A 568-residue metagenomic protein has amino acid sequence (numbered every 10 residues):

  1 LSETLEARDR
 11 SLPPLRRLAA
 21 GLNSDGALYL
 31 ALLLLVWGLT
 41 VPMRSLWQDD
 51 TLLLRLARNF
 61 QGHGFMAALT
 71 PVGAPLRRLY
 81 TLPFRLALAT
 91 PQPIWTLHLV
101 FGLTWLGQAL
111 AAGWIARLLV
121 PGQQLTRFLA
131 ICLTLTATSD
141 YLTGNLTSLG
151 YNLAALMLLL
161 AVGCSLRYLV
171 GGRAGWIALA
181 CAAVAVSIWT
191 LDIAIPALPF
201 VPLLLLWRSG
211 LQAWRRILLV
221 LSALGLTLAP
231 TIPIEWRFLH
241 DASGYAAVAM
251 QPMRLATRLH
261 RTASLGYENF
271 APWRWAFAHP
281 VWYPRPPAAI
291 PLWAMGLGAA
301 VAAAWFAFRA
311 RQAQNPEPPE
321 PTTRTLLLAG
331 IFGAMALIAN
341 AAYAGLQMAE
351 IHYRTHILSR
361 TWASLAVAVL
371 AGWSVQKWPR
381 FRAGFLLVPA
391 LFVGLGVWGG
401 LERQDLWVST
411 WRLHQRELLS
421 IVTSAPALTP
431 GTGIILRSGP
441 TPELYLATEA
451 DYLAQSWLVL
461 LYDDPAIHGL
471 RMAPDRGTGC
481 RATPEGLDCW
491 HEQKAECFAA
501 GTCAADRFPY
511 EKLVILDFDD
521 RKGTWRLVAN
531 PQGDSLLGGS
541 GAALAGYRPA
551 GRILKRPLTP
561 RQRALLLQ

Functional and structural regions predicted by a protein language model:
W47-P91, W95-T96, L221-A310, H352-Y353 (+1 more regions): Membrane-lumen/periplasm interface segments of multi-pass, membrane-embedded glycan/lipid transferases
I94, H98, R127-M157, C164: Aromatic- and kink-enriched transmembrane "portal" helix at the membrane-lumen/periplasm boundary that abuts
L99-G122, L160-C164: Transmembrane-helix motifs of polytopic, lipid-linked glycan transferases
A112-A137, L156, F381-L387: Transmembrane-helix signature of polytopic, membrane-embedded enzymes that assemble or transfer cell-envelope glycans
L153, L158-I177, S187: Membrane-interface transmembrane helices that cradle and orient dolichyl/undecaprenyl
P196-L228, P233: Perimembrane helix-loop-helix junctions
G225, T325, L365-G399: Signature aromatic-anchored transmembrane alpha helix within multi-pass, membrane-resident enzymes that catalyze glycan
T423-T432, S438-L446, A450-Q568: C-terminal luminal/periplasmic domains and tails of membrane-associated envelope-modifying transferases
